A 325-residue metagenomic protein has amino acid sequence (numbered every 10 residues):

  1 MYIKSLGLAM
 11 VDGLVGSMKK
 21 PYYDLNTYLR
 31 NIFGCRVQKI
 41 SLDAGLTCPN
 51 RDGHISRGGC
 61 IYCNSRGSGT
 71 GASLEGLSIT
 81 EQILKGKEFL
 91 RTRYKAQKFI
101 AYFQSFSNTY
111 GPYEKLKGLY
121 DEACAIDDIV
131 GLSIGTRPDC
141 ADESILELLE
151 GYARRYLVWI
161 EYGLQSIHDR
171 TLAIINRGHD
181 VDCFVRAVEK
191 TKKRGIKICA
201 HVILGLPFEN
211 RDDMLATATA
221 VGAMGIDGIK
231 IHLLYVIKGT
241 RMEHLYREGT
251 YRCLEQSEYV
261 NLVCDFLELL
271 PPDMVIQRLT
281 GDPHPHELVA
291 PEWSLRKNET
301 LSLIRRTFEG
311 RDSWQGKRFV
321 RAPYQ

Functional and structural regions predicted by a protein language model:
Y2-I100: N-terminal [4Fe-4S]-dependent radical SAM core
Y2-T27, F33-Q38, G228, K238-Q325: Auxiliary Fe-S-binding modules of radical SAM enzymes
R66-G86, L90-Y113, D128-A141, L157-C183 (+1 more regions): Core AdoMet radical
S78, G111, K115, I175-C183 (+4 more regions): Alpha-helix N-cap and loop-to-helix initiation/capping positions
K87, R91, L149-R154, V188-K192 (+1 more regions): Surface-exposed amphipathic alpha-helices with a cationic face
Y113-D121, D142-A153: Distinct, well-ordered alpha-helical segments
D121-D127, L149-L157, K193: Acidic (Asp/Glu)-rich catalytic clusters
D182-R241, S257-T280: Conserved C-terminal portion of the radical SAM core fold that forms the substrate/S-adenosylmethionine-binding
